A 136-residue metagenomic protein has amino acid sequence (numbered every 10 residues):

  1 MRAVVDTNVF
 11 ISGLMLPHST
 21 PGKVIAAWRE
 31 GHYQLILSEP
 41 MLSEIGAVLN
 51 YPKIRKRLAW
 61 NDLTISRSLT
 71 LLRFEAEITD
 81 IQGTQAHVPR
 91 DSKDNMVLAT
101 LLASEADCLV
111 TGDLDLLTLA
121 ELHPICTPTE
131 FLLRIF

Functional and structural regions predicted by a protein language model:
M1-L37: Short, well-structured N-terminal submotif of metal-dependent ribonuclease cores
N8, E39, D62, D113-L114 (+1 more regions): Alpha-helix N-cap/helix-start capping motif
I11, S43, R55, L117 (+1 more regions): Nucleotide phosphate-binding site architecture
L14-M15, L49, A120: Short, flexible helix/strand-to-coil boundary loops that buttress conserved ligand/catalytic motifs in alpha/beta
S19, I36, W60-L63, V88 (+2 more regions): Residues at secondary-structure transition points
A27-T84: PIN-domain endoribonuclease scaffold, especially VapC-family toxins
R73-C108: Active-site neighborhoods of divalent-metal-dependent phosphate/nucleic-acid chemistry enzymes
L102-V110, L114-F136: Acidic, PIN/NYN-like endoribonuclease modules and their adjacent C-terminal/linker elements
